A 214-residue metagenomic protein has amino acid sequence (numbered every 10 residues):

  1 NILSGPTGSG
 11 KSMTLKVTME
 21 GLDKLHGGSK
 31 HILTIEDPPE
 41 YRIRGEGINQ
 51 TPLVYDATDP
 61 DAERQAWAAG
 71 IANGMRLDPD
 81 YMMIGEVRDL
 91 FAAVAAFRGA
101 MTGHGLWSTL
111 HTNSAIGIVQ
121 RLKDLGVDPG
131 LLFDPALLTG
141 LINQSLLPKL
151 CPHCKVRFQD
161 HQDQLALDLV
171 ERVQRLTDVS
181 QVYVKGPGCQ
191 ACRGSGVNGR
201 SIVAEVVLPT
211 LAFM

Functional and structural regions predicted by a protein language model:
N1-M214: Short, flexible helix-loop junctions that flank or precede catalytic/ligand sites
